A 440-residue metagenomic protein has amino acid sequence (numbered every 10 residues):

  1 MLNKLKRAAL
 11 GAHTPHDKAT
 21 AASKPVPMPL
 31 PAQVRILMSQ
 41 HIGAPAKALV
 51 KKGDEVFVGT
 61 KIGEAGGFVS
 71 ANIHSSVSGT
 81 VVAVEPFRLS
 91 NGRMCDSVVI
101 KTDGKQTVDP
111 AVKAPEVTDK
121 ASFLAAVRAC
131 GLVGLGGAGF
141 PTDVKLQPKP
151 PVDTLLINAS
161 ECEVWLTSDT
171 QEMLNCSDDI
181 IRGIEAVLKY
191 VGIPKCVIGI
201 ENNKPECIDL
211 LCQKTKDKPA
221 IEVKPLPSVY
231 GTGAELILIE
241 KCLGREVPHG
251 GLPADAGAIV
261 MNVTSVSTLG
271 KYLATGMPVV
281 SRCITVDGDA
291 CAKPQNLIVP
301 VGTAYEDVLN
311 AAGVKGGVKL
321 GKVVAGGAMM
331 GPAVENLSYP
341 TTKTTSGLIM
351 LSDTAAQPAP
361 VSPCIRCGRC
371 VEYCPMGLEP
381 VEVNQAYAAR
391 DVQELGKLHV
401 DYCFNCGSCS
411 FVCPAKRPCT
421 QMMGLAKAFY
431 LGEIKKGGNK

Functional and structural regions predicted by a protein language model:
M1-L49, V99: N-terminal, Lys/Arg-enriched amphipathic/low-complexity engagement segments that precede the first folded domain
K51-E64, A83: Short, well-structured beta-strand-loop connectors
G79-V81: Conserved hydrophobic positions within beta-strands
A83, R88-K145, K149-P150, P205: Acidic low-complexity segments
G134, L155-D169, A290: Gly-rich Lys/Arg/Thr-decorated short loops/hinges at beta-loop-alpha junctions or inter-strand turns that position
L174-K189: Histidine-anchored nucleotide/phosphate-binding helix
I193-Y305, A311-G316, G327: Hydrophobic alpha-helical positions that pack around
S346-V361, V371, P375-K440: Ferredoxin-type iron-sulfur electron-transfer modules in oxidoreductases and energy-metabolism complexes
